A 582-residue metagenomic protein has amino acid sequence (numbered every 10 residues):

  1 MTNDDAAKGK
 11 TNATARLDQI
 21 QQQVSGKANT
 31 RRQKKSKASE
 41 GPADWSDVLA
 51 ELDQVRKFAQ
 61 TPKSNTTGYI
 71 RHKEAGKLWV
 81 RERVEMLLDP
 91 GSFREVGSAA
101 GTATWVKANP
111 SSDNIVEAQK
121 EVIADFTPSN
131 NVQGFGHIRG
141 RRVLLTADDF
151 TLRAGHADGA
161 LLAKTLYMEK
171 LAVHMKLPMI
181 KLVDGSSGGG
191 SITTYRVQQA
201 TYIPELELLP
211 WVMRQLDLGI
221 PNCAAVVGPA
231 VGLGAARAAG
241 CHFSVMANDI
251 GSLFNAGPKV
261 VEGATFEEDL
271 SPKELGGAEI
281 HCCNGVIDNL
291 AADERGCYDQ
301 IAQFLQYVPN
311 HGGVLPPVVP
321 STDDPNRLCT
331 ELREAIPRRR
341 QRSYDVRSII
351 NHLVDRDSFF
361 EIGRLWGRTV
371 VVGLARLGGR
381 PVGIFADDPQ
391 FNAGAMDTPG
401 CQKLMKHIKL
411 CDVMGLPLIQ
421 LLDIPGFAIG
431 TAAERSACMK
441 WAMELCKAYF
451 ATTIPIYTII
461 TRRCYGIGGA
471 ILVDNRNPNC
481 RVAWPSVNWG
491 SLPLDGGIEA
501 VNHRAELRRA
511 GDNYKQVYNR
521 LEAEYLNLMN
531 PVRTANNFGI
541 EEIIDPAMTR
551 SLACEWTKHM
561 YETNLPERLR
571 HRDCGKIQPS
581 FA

Functional and structural regions predicted by a protein language model:
T2-A582: Ligand-binding clefts of soluble mixed alpha/beta catalytic domains
